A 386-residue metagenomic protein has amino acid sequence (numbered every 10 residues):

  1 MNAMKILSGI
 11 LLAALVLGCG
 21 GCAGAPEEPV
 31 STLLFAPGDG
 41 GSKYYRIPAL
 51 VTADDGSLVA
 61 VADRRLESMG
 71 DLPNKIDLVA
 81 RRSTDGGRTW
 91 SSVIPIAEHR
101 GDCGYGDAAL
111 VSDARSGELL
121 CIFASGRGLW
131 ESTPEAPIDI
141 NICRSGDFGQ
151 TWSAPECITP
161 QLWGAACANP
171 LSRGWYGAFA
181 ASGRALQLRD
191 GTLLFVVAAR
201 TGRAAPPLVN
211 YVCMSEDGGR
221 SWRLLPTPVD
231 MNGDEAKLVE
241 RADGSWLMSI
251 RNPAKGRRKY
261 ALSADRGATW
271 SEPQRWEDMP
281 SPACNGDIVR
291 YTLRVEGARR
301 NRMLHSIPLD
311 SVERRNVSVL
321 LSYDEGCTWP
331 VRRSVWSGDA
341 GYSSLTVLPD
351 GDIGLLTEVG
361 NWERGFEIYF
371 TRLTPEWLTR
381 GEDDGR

Functional and structural regions predicted by a protein language model:
M1-I6: Positively charged n-region of N-terminal signal peptides that target proteins for export
S8-G18: Bacterial N-terminal signal peptides
C22-R386: Asp-box/BNR beta-propeller blade signature and adjacent active/binding-site loops in extracellular glycan-interacting
